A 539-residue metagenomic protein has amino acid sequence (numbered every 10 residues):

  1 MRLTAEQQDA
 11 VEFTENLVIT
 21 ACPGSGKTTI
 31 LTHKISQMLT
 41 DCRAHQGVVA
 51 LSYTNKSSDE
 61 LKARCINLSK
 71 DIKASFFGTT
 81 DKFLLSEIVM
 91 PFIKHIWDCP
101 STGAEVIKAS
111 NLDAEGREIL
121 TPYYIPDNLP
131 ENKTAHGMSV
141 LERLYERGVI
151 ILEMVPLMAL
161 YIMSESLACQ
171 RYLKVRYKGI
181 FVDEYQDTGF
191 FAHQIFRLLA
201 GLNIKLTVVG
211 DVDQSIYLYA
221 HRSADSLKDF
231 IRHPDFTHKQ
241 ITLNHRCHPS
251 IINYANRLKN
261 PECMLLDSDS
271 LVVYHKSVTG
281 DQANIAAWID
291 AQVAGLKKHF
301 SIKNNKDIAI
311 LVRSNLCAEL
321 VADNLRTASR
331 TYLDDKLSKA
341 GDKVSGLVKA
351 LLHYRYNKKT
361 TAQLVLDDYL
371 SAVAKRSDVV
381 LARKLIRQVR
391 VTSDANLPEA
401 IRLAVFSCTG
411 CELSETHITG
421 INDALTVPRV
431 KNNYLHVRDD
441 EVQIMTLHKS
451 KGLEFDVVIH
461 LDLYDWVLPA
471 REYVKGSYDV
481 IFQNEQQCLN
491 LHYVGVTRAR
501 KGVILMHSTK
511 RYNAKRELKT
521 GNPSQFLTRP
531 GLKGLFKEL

Functional and structural regions predicted by a protein language model:
M1-I19, I30, G47, T102-F181 (+3 more regions): Accessory N-terminal region flanking or inserted into the helicase ATPase core in nucleic-acid motor proteins
M1-I93, Y493, T497: P-loop NTPase Walker
K73, F83, I88-G148, V379-V405: Coupling/switch/interface segments within P-loop NTPase motor domains and analogous charged loops in nucleic-acid
E184: Walker B catalytic acidic pair
I195-L271: Conserved RecA-like helicase ATPase core segment that couples NTP binding/hydrolysis to strand translocation
D235-T237, L243-R330: Helicase P-loop NTPase motor core
K306-G476, N484-Q486: Core RecA-like ATPase module of SF1/SF2 helicases and allied nucleic-acid translocases
H436-D439, Y464-L539: C-terminal accessory regions
